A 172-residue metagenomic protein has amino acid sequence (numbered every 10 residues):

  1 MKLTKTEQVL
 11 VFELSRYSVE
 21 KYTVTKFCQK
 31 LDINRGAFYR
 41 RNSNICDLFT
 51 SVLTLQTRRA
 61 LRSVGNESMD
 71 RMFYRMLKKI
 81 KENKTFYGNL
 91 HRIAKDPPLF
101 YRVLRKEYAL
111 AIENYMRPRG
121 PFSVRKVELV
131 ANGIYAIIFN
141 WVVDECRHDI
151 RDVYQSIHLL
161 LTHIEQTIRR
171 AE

Functional and structural regions predicted by a protein language model:
L3-S15, E20-D32, Y39-N66, Y74-L77 (+1 more regions): An amphipathic alpha-helix adjacent to DNA-recognition modules
E7, Y108, V143, I164-T167 (+1 more regions): Terminal, non-globular segments
T23, G88-L90, I150: Short, hydrophobic secondary-structure boundary micro-motifs
V52, Q56, A60, A111-Y115 (+2 more regions): Hydrophobic recognition helices of helix-based DNA-binding modules
V64, Y87-L90, Y115, W141-E145 (+1 more regions): Secondary-structure edge/capping motif, primarily at the C-terminal ends of alpha-helices and the immediately following
E67-A109: Helical hydrophobic small-molecule/effector-binding pocket
A94-N132, A136: Amphipathic alpha-helical packing segments from all-alpha helical-bundle domains
F122-I164: Hydrophobic alpha-helical segments that form the core of small-molecule binding pockets and/or dimer interfaces
